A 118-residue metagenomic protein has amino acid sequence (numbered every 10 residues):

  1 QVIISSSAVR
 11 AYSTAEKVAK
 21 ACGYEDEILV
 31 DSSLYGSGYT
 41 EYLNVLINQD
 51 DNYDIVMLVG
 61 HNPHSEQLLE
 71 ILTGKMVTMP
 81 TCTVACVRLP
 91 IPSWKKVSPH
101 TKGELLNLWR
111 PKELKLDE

Functional and structural regions predicted by a protein language model:
Q1-Y53: Phosphate-coordination/substrate-recognition cap region in phosphate-metabolizing enzymes
S33, L89, N107-P111: Active-site donor-binding loop signature of nucleotide-sugar glycosyltransferases
L43-L46, I71-L72, P92: A generic local structural motif
Q49-M57, N62-C82: Non-DNA-binding regulatory cores of transcription-related proteins, predominantly C-terminal effector-binding
K75-E104: Domain-level recognition of soluble alpha/beta enzyme cores, biased toward histidine phosphatases/phosphomutases
T101-E118: Charged phosphate-binding loop/patch that engages nucleotide di/tri-phosphates or the phosphate backbone of nucleic
